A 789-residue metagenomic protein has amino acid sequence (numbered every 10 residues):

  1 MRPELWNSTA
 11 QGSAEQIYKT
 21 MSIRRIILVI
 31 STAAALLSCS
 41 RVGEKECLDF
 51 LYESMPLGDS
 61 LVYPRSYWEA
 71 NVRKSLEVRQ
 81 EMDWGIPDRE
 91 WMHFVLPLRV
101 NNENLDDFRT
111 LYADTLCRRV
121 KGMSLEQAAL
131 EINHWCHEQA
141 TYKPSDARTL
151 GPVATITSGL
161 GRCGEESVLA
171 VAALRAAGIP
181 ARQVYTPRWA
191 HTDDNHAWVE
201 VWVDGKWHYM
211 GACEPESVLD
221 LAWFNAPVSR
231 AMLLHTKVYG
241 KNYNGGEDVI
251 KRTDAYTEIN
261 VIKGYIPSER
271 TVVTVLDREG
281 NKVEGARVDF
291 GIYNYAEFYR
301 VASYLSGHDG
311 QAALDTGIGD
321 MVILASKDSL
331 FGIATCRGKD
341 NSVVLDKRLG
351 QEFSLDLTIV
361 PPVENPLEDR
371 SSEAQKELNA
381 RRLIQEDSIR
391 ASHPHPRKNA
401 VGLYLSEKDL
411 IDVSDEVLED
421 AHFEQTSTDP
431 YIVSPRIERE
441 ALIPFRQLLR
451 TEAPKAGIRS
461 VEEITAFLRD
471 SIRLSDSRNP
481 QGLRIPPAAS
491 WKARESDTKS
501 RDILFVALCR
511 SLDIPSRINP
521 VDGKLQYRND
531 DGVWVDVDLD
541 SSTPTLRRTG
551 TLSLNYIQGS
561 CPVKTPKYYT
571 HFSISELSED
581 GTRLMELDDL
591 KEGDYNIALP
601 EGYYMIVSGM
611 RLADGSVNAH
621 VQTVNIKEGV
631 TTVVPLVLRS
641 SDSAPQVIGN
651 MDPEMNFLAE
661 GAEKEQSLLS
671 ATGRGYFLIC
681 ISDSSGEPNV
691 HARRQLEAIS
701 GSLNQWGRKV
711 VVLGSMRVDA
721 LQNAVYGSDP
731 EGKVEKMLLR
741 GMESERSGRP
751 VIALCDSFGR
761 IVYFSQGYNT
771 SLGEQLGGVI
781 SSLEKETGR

Functional and structural regions predicted by a protein language model:
S40-G161, D194, E377, R382-A493 (+1 more regions): Secondary-structure boundary elements
R118-H134, K143-V153, S158-K251, I323 (+5 more regions): Hydrophobic/aromatic-rich core segments of domains that either
R278-E297, I318-D320, G559-L584: Short, ordered, surface-exposed loop/turn motifs in non-cytosolic proteins
N294-D315, S578-G593: Short, acidic Ser/Thr/Gly-rich low-complexity loop/linker segments typical of extracellular and cell-surface proteins
Q311-S329, C336-G338, D409, L590-V617 (+1 more regions): Short Pro-Gly-centered beta-turn/loop motif in secreted/extracellular proteins
S329-E352, L612-R639: Structured interaction patches on ligand/partner-binding surfaces of diverse proteins
L668-A692: Short active-site neighborhood of thiol/selenol oxidoreductases, capturing the structured segment around
V711, A720-C755: Short, internal strand/loop/helix patches that form the active-site neighborhood or redox-interaction surface
